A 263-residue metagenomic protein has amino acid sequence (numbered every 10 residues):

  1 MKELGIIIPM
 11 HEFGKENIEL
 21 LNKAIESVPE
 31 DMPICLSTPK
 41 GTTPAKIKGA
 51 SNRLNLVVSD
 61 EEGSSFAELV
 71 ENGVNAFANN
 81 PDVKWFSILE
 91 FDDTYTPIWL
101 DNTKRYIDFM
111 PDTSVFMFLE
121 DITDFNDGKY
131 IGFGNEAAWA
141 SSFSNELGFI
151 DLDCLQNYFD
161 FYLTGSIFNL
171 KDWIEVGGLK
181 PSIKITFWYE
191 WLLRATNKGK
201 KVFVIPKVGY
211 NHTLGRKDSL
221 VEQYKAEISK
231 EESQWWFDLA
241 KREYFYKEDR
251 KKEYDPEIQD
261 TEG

Functional and structural regions predicted by a protein language model:
F13-E30: Short, well-formed alpha-helical segments that are part of the catalytic scaffolds of diverse glycosyltransferases
D60-A78: Glycine-rich, basic loop-to-helix element that forms the pyrophosphate-binding segment of sugar-nucleotide handling
V83-T94: Short beta-strand-to-loop acidic/aromatic patch adjacent to the donor-nucleotide binding site
I98-N135: Conserved donor NDP-sugar-binding/catalytic core segment of glycosyltransferases
L119, V202-G209: Catalytic beta-strand/loop signature of glycosyltransferases that borders the donor
N145-F168: A recurrent flexible, glycine/aromatic-enriched loop bordering the glycosyltransferase active site that acts as
K184-W191: Acidic donor-binding loop at a coil-to-helix junction in glycosyltransferase catalytic cores that engages
V208, H212, V221-E253: Catalytic core of nucleotide-sugar-dependent glycosyltransferases
